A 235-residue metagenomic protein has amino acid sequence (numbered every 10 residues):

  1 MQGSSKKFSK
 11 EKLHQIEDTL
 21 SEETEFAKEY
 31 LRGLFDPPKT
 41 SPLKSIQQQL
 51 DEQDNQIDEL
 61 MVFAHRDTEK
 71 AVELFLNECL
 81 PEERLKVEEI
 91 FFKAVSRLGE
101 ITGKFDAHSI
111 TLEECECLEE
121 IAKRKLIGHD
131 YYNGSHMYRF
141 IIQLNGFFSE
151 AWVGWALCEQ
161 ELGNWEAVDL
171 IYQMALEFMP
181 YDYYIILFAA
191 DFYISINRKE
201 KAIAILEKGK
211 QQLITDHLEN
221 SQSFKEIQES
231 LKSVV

Functional and structural regions predicted by a protein language model:
M1-E114: Long, contiguous interaction/recruitment modules in multidomain scaffold/adaptor proteins
A107-Y181: Alpha-helical adaptor scaffolds
I127, E161-L162, S195, S230-S233: Register position in tetratricopeptide repeats
S135-H136, D169, E200-A204, K225: Conserved positions within tetratricopeptide repeat
A151, I185, E219-N220: TPR alpha-solenoid repeat register
I194-H217, E229: TPR/TPR-like (Sel1-like) alpha-helical repeat modules
